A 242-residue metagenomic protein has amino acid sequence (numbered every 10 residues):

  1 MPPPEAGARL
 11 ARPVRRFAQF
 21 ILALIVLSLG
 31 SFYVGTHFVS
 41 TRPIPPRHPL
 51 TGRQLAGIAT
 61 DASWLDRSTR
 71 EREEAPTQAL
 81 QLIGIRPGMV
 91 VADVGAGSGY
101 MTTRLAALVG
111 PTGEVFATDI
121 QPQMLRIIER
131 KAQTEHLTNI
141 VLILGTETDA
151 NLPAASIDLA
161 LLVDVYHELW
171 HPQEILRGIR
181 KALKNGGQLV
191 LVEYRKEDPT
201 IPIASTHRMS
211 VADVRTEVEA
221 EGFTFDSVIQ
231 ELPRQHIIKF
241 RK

Functional and structural regions predicted by a protein language model:
G35-A92: Class I SAM-dependent transferase core
V91, A160-L161: Hydrophobic beta-strand segment of the Class I
A92, G97-D149: Class I SAM-dependent methyltransferase SAM/SAH-binding core
A106-A107, Q173-Q188: A short glycine-rich, Lys/Arg-flanked "PGG" loop and its adjoining helix->strand segment in the class I
A150-L159: A short acidic, Gly/Pro-enriched loop at the edge of an enzyme's catalytic core that lines a small-molecule cofactor
V163-Y166: Residues lining the SAM
Q188-D213: Conserved class I S-adenosyl-L-methionine
S227, E231-K242: Core SAM-dependent methyltransferase catalytic element
